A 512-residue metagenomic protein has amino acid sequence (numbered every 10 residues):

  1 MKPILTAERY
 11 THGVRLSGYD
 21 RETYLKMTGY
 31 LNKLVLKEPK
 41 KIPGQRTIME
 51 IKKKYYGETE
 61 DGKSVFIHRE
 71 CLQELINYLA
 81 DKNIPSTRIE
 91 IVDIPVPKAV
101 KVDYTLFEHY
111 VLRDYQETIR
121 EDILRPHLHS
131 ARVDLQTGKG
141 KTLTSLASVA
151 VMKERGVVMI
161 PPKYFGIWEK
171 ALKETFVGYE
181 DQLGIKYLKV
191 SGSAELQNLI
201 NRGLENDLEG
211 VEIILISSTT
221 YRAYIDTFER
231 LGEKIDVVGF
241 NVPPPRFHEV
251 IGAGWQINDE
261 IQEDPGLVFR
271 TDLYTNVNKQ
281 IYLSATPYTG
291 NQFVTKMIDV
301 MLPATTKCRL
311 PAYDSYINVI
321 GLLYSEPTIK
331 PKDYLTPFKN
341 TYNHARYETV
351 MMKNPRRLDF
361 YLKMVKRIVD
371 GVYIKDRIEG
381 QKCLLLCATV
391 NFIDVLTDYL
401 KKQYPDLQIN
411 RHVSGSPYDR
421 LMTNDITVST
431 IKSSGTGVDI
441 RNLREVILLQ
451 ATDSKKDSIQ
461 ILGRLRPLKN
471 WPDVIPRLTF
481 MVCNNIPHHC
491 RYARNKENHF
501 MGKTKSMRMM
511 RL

Functional and structural regions predicted by a protein language model:
D93-R132: Conserved pre-motif I regulatory segment
T137, T142-V177, A388-I393: Conserved Walker A/P-loop ATP-binding site and its immediately adjacent core in helicase/helicase-like ATPase domains
R155-F165, S217, E348-T397: Conserved strand-helix element at the start of the C-terminal RecA-like helicase core
Y164-Q197, E205, Q403-L407: Conserved helix-turn-beta segment of the N-terminal RecA-like "Helicase ATP-binding" lobe in SF1/SF2 helicases
L208-E229, I235-V237, M422-T436: Conserved two-lobed SF2 helicase motor
G252-W255, E260-N318: Post-DEXD/H (motif II) to motif III coupling segment of the RecA-like Helicase ATP-binding lobe
C308-E379: Conserved interdomain linker/interface between the two RecA-like ATPase lobes of SF2 helicase motors
H412-H499: Conserved RecA-like P-loop NTPase helicase motor core
